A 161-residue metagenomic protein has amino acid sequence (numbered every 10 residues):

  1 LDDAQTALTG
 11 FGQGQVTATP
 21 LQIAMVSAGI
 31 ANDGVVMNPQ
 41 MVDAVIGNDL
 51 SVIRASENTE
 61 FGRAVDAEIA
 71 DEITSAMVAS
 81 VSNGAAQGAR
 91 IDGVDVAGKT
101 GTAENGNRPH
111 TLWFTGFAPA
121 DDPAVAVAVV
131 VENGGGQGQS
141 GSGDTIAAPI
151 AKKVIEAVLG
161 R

Functional and structural regions predicted by a protein language model:
L1-E60, M77-R161: Active-site beta-strand/loop architecture of penicillin-binding DD-peptidases
